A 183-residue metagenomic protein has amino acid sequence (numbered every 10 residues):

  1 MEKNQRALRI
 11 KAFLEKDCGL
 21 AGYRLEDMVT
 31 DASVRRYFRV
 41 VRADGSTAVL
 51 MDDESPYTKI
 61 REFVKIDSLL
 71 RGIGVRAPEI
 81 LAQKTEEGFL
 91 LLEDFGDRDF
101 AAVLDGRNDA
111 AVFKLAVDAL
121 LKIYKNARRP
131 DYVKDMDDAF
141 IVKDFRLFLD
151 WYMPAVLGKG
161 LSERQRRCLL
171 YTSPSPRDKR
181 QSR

Functional and structural regions predicted by a protein language model:
M1-C18: Juxta-kinase regulatory segment immediately upstream of eukaryotic protein kinase catalytic domains
L14-Y23, I73-V75: Short secondary-structure junctions
E26-F38: ATP-binding glycine-rich phosphate-binding loop
V40-D138, K143: ATP-binding pocket architecture of kinase catalytic cores
A155-R164: Inter-helical turn/loop segments and adjacent helix faces that build the functional surface of alpha-helical bundle
Y171-D178: Conserved small/polar residues in nucleotide/adenosyl-binding loops
